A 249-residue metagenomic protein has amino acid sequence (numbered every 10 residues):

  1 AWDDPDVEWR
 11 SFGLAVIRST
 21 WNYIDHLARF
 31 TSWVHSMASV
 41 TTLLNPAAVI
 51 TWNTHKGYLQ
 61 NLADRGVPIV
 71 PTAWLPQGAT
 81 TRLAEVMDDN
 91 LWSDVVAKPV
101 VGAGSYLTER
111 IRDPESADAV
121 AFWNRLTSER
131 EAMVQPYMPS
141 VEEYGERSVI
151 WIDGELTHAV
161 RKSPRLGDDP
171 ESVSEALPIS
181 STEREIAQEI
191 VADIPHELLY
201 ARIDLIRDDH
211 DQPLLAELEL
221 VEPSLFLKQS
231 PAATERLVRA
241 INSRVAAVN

Functional and structural regions predicted by a protein language model:
A1-T81: Conserved N-proximal alpha/beta basic substrate-recognition cap immediately N-terminal to, or forming the N-lobe
F12-I17, S148-W151, Q212-S224: A short beta-strand motif that forms the metal-chelation/ATP-contact edge of phosphoryl-transfer active sites
V16-R18, V96, M133: Structural motif
Y23-D25, G104, V141: Short glycine-rich, flexible loops that bind phosphorylated cofactors or substrates
V70, Y106, G145-R147, A201-I203 (+1 more regions): Change "...and in nucleic-acid phosphodiester-cleaving endonucleases..." to "...and in nucleic-acid processing enzymes
N90-A119: Conserved anion/nucleotide-ligand pocket segment
E109-H196, I206-R207, L214: Phosphate-binding site of ATP-dependent enzymes
S181-N249: ATP-dependent carboxylate activation and anion-phosphoryl transfer catalytic cores that bind Mg-ATP to form
